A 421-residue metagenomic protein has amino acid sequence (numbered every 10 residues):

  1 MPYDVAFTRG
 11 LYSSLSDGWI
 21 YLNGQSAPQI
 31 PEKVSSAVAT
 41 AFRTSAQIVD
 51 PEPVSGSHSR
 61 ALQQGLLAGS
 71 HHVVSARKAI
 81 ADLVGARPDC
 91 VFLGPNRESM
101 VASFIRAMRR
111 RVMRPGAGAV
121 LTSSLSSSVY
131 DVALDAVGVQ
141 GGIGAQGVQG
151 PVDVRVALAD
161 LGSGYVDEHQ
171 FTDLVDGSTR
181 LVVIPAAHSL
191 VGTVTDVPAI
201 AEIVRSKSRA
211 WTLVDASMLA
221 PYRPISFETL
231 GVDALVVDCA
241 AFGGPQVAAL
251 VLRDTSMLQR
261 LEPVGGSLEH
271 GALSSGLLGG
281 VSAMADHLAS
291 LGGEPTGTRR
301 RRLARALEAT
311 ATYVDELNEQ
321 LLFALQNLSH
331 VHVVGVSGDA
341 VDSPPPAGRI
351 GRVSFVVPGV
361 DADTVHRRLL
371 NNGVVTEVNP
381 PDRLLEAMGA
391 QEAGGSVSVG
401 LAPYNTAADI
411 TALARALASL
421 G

Functional and structural regions predicted by a protein language model:
M1-G421: Pyridoxal 5′-phosphate
